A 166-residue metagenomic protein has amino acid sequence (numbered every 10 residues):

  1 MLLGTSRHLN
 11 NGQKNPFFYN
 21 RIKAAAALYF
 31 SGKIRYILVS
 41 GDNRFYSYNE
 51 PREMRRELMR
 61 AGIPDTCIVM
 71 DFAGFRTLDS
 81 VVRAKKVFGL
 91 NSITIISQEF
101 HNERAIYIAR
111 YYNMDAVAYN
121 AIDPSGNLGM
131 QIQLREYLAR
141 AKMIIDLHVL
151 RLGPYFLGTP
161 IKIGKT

Functional and structural regions predicted by a protein language model:
M1-L134: A structural signal for short, hydrophobic/glycine-enriched beta-strand patches
Q133-F156: A transmembrane-helix-recognition feature enriched in membrane-embedded lipid enzymes and envelope glyco-/phospholipid
P154-T166: Short linear elements at protein peripheries
